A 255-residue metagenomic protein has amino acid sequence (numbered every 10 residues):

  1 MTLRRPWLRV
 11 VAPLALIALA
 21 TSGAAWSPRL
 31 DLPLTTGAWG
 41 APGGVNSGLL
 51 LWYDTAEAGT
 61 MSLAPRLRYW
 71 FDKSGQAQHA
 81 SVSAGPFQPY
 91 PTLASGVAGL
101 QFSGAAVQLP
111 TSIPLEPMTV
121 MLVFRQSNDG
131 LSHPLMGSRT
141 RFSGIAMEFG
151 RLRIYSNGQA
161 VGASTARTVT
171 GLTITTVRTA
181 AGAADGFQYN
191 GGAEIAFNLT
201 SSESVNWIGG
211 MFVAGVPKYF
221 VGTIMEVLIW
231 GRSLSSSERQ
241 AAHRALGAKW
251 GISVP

Functional and structural regions predicted by a protein language model:
T2-A12: Bacterial N-terminal signal peptides that target proteins for export
V11-A20: Bacterial N-terminal signal peptides
L19, A25-G104, R239-P255: Extracytoplasmic low-complexity segments
D54-E57, R125, M211, R232: Active-site-proximal beta-strand/loop segments in catalytic clefts of secreted hydrolases
F71-G104, S112-P114, V120-G130, G137-S201 (+1 more regions): Extracellular glycan-interaction surfaces
S202-L234: Extracellular glycan-interaction patches encoded by glycine-rich segments
